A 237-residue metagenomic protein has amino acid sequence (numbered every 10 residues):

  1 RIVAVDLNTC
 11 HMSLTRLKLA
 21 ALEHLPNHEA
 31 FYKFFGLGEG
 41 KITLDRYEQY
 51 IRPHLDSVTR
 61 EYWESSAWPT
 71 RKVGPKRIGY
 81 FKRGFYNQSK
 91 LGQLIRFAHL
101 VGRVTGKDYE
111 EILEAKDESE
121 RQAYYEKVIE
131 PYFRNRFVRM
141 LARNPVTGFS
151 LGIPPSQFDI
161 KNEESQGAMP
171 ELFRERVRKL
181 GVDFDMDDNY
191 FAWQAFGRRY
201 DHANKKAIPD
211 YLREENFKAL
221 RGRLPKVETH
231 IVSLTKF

Functional and structural regions predicted by a protein language model:
I2-D6: Conserved SAM-binding motif I beta-strand of class I
C10-F217: Class I S-adenosyl-L-methionine-dependent methyltransferase module
I208-K236: Adenosine-cofactor binding site in Rossmann-like domains, unifying the SAM/SAH pocket of S-adenosylmethionine-dependent
